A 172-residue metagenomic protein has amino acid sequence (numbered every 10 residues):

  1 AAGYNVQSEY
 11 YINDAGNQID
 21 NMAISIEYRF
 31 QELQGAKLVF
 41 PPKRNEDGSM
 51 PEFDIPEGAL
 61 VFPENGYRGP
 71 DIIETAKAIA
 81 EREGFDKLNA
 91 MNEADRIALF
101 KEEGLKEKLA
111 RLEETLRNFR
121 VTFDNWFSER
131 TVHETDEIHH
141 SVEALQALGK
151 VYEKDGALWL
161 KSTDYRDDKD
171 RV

Functional and structural regions predicted by a protein language model:
A1-V172: NTP-dependent nucleotidyl-transfer catalytic core
